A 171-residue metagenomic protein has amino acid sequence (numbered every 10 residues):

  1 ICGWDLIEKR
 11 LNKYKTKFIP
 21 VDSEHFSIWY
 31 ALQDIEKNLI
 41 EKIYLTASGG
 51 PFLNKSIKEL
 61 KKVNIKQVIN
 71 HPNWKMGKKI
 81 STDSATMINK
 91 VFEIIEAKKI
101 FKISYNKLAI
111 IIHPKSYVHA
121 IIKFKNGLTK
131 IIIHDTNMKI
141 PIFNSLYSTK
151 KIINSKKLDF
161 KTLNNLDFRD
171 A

Functional and structural regions predicted by a protein language model:
I1-A171: Catalytic, metal-anchored helix/loop core of enzyme active sites in primary metabolism
